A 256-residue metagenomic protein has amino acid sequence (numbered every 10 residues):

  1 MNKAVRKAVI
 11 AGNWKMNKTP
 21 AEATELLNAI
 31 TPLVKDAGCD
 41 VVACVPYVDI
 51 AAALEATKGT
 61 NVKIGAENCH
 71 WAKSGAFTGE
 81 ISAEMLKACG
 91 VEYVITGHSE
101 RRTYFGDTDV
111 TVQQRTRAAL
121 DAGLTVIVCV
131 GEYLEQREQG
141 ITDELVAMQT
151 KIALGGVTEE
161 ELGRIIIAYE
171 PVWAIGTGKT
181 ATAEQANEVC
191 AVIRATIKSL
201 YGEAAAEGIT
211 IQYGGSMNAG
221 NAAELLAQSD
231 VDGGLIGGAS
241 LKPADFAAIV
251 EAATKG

Functional and structural regions predicted by a protein language model:
M1-G256: Active-site loop-to-helix "anion-binding N-cap" substructures in soluble metabolic enzymes
